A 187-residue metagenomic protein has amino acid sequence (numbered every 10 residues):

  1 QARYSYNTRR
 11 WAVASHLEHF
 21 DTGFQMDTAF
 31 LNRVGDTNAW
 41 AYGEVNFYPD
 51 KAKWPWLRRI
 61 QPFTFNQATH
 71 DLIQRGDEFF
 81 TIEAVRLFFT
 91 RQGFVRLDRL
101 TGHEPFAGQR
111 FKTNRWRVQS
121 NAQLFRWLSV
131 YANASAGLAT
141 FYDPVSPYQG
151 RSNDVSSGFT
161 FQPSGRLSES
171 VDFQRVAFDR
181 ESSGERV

Functional and structural regions predicted by a protein language model:
Q1-V187: Exposed, low-structure sequence patches enriched in small/polar residues
